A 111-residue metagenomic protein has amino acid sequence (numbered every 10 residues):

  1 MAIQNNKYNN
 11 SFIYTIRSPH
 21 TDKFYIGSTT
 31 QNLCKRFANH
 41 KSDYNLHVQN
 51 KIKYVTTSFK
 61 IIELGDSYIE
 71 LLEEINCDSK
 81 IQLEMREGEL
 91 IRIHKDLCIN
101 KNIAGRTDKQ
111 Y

Functional and structural regions predicted by a protein language model:
M1-Y111: Structure-specific nucleic-acid interaction/processing domains
